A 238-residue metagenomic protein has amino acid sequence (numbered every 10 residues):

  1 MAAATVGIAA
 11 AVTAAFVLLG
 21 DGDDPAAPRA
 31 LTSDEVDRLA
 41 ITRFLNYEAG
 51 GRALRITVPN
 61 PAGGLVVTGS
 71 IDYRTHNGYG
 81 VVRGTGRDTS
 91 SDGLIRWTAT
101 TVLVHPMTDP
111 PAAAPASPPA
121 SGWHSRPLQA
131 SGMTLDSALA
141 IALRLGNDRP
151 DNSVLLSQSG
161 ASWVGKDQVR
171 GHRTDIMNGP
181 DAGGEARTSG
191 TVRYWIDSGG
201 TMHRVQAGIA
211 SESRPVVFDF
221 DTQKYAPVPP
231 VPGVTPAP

Functional and structural regions predicted by a protein language model:
M1-S70, R74, P227, T235-P238: N-terminal leader/targeting segments and the immediate start of mature chains
L45, G69-R74, L94-R96, G160-D167 (+1 more regions): Short, exposed beta-strand/loop patches in secreted or surface proteins that constitute
E48-R55, T75-V81, R170-N178, T201-R204: Short, hydrophobic/aromatic-rich segments at coil-to-beta transitions
I56-P59, V81-G86, V104-D109, D181 (+1 more regions): Beta-turn initiation residues at beta-strand->coil junctions
P61-L65, G86-D92, E185-A186, E212-S213: Solvent-exposed loop/turn segments connecting transmembrane beta-strands in outer-membrane beta-barrel proteins
T75-R144, P215: An acidic-aromatic
N152-S162: A short, amphipathic edge element
Q168-A237: Gly/Pro-enriched, hydrophobic low-complexity segments that function as extracytoplasmic propeptides/linkers
